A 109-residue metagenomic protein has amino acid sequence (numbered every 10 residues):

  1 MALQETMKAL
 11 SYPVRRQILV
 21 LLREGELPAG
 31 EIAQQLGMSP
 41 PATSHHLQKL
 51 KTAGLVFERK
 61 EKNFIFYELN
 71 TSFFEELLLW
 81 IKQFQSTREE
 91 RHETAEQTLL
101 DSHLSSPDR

Functional and structural regions predicted by a protein language model:
M1-A2, F73-R109: Amphipathic alpha-helical dimerization/coiled-coil segments that flank or bridge DNA-binding/regulatory modules
A2-P41, E61-F73: N-terminal helix-turn-helix DNA-binding core of bacterial DNA-binding proteins
Y12, T52-A53, F66, E89 (+1 more regions): Short amphipathic alpha-helical "recognition" segments used for binding
I32-Q34, T43, A95-E96, L100: Terminal low-complexity, poorly structured segments
Q34, K51-T52: Alpha-helical residues within the helix-turn-helix
H46: Residues within the DNA-recognition helix of helix-turn-helix
